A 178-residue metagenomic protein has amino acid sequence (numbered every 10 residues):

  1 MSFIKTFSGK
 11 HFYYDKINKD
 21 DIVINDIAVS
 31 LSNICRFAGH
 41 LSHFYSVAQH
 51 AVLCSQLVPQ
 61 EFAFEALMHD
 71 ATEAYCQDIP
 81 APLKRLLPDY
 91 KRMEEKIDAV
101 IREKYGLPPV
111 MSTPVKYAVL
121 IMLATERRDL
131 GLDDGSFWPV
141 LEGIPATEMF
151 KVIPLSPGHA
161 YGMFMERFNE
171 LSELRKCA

Functional and structural regions predicted by a protein language model:
M1-A178: Metal-dependent phosphohydrolase cores
